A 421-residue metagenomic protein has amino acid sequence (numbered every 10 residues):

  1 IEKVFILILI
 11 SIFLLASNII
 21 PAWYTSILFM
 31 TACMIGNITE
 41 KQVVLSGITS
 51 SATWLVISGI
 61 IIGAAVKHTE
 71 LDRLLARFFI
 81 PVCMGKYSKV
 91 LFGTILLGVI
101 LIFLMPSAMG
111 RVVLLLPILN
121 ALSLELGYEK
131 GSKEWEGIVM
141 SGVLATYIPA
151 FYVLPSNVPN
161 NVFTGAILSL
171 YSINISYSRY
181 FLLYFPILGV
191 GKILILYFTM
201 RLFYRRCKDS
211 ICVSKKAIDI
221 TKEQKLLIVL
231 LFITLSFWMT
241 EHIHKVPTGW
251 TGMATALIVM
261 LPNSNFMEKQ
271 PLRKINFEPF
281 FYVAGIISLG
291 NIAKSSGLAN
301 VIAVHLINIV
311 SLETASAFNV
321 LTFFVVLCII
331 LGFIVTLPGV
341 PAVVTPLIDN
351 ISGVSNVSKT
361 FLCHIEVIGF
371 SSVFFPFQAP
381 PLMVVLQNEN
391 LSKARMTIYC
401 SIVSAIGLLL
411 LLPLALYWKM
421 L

Functional and structural regions predicted by a protein language model:
I1-I6, T49-I61, R111-L115, P186-G191 (+3 more regions): Structural signature of hydrophobic alpha-helical transmembrane segments
E2, L9-I27, V44, T221-K225 (+1 more regions): Flexible hinge motifs at transmembrane-helix junctions and intramembrane kinks/re-entrant loops in multi-pass membrane
F5, Y24-L28, S88-L96, V139-M140 (+8 more regions): Hydrophobic alpha-helical transmembrane segments
F13-P21, L97-S107, L144-L154, F237-I243 (+2 more regions): Transmembrane alpha-helix interface/packing and boundary motifs in multi-pass membrane proteins, characterized by
L15-S17, I35-T39, V66-E70, S123 (+3 more regions): Structural signal for the C-terminal ends of transmembrane alpha-helices and the immediately following loop
Y24, T31, I35-E129, K274-S355: Membrane-embedded alpha-helical segments and adjacent helix-loop junctions characteristic of multi-pass solute
A108-R111, E129-I218, I368-L421: Juxtamembrane and boundary regions of transmembrane helices in multi-pass small-molecule transporters and channels
Y152, V158, F232-W238, I286-V304 (+3 more regions): Hydrophobic alpha-helical transmembrane segments in multi-pass integral membrane proteins
